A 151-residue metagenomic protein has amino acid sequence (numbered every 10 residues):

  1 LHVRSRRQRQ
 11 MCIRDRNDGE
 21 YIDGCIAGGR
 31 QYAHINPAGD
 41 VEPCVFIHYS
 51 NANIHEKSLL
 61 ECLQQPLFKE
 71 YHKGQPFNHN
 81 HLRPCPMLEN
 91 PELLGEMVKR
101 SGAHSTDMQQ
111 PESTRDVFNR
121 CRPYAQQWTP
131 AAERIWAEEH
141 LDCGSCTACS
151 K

Functional and structural regions predicted by a protein language model:
L1-D15: Single conserved hydrophobic/aromatic residue that forms the stacking wall/gate of nucleotide- or nucleobase-binding
V3, G24-C25, F77: Short secondary-structure boundary/capping segments
R14-C25: Short, basic/aromatic recognition patches
I26-R30: Short, small/polar residue-rich loop motifs at catalytic or cofactor-binding pockets
I35-N36: Short, acidic, Ser/Thr-enriched surface-loop or helix-capping motifs
F46-K151: Flexible mid-to-C-terminal extensions adjoining Fe-S/redox cofactors in radical SAM and related proteins
